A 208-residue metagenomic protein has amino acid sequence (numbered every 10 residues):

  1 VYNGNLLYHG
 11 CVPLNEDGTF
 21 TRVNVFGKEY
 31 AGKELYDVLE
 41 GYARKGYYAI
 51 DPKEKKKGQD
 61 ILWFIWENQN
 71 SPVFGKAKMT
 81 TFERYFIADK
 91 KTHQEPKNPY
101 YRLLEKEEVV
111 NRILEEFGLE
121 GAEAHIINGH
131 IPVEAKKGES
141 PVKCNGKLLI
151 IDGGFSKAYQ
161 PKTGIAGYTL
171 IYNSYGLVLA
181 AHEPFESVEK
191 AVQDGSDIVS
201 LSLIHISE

Functional and structural regions predicted by a protein language model:
V1-E208: Feature recognizes metal-dependent phosphohydrolase scaffolds
